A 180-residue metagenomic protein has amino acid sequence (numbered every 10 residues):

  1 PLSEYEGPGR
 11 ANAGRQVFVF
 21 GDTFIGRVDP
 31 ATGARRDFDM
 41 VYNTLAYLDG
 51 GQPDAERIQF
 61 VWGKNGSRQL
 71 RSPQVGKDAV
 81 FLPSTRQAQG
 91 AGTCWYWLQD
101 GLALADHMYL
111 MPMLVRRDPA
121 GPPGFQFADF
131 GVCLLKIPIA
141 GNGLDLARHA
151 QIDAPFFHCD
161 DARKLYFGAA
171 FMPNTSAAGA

Functional and structural regions predicted by a protein language model:
P1-A180: Carbohydrate-active catalytic/glycan-binding domains of CAZyme proteins, especially the secreted or lumenal ectodomains
